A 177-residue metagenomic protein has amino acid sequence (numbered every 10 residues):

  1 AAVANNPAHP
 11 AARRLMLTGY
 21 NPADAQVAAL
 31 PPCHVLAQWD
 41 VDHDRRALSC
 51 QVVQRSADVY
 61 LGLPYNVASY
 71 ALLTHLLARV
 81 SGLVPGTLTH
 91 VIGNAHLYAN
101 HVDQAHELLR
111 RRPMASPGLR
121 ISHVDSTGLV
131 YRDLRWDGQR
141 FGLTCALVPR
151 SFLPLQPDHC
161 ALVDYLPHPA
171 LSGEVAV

Functional and structural regions predicted by a protein language model:
A1-V177: Terminal, non-catalytic protein-protein interaction segments that mediate quaternary/complex assembly
